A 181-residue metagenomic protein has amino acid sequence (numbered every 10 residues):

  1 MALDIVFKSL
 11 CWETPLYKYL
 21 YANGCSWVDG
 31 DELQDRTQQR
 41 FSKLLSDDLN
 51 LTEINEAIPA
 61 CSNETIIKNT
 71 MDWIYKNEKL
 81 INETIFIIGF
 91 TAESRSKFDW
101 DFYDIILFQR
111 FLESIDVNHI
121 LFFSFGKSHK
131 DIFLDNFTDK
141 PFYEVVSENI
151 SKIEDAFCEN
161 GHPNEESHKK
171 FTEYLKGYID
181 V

Functional and structural regions predicted by a protein language model:
A2-N69, N164, K170: Serine-esterase "nucleophile elbow" of acetyl-processing enzymes
M71-V181: Alpha-helical cap/lid subdomain in secreted, periplasmic, or secretory-pathway luminal O-acyl-processing enzymes
